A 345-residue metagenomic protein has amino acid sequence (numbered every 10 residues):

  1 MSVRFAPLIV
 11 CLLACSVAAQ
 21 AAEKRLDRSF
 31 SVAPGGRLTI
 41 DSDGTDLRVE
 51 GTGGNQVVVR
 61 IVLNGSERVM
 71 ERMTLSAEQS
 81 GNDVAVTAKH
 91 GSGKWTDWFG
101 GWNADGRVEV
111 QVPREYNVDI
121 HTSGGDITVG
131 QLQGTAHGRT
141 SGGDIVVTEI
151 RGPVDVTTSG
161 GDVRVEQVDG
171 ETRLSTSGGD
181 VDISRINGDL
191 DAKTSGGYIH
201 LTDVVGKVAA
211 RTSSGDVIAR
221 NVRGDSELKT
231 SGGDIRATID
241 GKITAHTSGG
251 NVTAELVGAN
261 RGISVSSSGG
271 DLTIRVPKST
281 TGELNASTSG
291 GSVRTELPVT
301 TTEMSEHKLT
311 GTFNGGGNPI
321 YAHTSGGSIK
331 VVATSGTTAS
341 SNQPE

Functional and structural regions predicted by a protein language model:
M1-E345: Intrinsically disordered, low-complexity terminal regions
